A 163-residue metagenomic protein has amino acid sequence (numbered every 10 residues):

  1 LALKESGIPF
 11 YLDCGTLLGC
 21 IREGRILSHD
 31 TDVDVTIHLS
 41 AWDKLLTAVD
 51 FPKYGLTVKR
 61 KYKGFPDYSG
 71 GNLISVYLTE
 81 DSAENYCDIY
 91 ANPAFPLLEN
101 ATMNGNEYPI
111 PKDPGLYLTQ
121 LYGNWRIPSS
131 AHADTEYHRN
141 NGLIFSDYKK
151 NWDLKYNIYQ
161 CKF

Functional and structural regions predicted by a protein language model:
L1-P9, C14, L18-D30, I37-F163: The feature captures the alpha-helical scaffold/lid subdomain characteristic of nucleotidyltransferase
